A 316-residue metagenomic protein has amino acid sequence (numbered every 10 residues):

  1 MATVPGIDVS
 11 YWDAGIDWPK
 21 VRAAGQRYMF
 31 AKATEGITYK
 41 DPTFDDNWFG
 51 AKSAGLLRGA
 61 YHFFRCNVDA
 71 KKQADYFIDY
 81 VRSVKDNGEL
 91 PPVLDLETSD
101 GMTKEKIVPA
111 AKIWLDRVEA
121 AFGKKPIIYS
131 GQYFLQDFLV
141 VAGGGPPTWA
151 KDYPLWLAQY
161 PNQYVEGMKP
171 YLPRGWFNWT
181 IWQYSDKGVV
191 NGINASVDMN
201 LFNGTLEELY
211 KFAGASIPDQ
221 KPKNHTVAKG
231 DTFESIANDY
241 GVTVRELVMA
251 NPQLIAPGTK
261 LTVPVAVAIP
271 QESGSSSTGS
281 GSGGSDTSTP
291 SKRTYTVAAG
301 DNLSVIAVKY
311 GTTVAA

Functional and structural regions predicted by a protein language model:
M1-D13, P19, A23, A142-K221: Functionally critical loop-and-helix segments that line ligand-binding/catalytic clefts of soluble enzyme domains
M1-K124: Substrate-binding cleft of extracellular glycoside hydrolase catalytic domains
E89-P170: Catalytic domains of cell-wall/extracellular-matrix polysaccharide-remodeling enzymes, centered on de-N-acetylation
D219-G241, T259, A268, S285-A315: Primarily a LysM-type cell-wall glycan-binding module
L247, A316: Conserved hydrophobic/aromatic packing and binding residues within compact polymer-binding modules
V248-A256: Short acidic beta-strand-loop surface patches of small beta-rich interaction domains
S275-S285: Intrinsically disordered, low-complexity regions enriched in glycine and serine
